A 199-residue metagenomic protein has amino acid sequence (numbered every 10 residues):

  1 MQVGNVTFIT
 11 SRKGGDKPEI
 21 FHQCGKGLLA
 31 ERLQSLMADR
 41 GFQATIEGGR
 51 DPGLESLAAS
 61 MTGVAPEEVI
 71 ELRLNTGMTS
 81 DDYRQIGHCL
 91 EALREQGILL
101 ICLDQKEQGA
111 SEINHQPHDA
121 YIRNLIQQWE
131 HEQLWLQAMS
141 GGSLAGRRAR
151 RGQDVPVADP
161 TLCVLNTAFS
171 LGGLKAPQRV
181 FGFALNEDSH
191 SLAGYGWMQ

Functional and structural regions predicted by a protein language model:
M1-G48: A short aromatic-anchored loop/beta-hairpin motif
R12-G15, T62-E71, G142-L144: Short, basic/glycine-rich phosphate-binding loops at helix/coil junctions that contact nucleotide phosphates
K17-C24, R73-S80, G152-Q153: Flexible, glycine/proline-enriched loop segments at strand-loop-helix junctions that form or flank small-ligand binding
G25-L29, D81-Q85, V157-P160: Soluble or luminal CAZymes and related metallo-dependent hydrolases
A30-R84: Internal, conserved structured core segments that host functional sites
R32, I86-C89, Q105-K106: Short, hydrophobic/aromatic alpha-helical segments in well-folded domains
I46, E71, G97-Q105: A structural signal for short, well-ordered beta-strand segments and their strand-loop junctions that often border
M78, A92-L99, Q108-Q199: Surface-exposed, charge/polar-rich loops and edge strands
